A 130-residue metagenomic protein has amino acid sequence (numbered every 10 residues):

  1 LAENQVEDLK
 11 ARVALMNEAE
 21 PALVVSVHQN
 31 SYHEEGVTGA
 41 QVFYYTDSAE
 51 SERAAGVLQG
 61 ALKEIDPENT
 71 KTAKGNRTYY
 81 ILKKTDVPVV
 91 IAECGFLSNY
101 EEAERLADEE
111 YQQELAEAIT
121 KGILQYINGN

Functional and structural regions predicted by a protein language model:
L1-G56: Catalytic-core regions of hydrolytic enzymes
K10, E52, G56, N69 (+1 more regions): Non-membrane alpha-helical structural segments and their capping/turn regions in soluble enzymes
A11, G60, E104: Charged/polar, solvent-exposed surface patches and flexible loops
A14, A19, V24-E34, T72-N130: Active-site-adjacent mobile loop/cap segments within catalytic or ligand-binding domains
T38-A40, N69, R77: Generic structural motif recognizing short loop/turn segments at the entrances and edges of beta-strands
F43-T46, A61-E64, E109-Q113: Short, low-complexity, polar/charged sequence segments that are solvent-exposed and flexible
A49-G75: Active-site-adjacent substrate-binding region of metalloamidase/peptidase-like peptide-processing proteins
